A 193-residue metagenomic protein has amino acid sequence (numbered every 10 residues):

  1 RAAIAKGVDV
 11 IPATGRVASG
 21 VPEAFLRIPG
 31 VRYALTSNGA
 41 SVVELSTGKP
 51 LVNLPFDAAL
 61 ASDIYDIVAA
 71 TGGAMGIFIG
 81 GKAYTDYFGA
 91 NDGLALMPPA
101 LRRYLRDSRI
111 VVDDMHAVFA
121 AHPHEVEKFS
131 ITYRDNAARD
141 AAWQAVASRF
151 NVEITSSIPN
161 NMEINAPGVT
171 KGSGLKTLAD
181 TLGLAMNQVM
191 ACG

Functional and structural regions predicted by a protein language model:
A2-P99: Active-site phosphate-binding/coordination module
I67, T71-A74, F78-C192: Conserved acidic, metal-coordinating active-site core of Asp-based, Mg2+-dependent phosphoryl-transfer enzymes
